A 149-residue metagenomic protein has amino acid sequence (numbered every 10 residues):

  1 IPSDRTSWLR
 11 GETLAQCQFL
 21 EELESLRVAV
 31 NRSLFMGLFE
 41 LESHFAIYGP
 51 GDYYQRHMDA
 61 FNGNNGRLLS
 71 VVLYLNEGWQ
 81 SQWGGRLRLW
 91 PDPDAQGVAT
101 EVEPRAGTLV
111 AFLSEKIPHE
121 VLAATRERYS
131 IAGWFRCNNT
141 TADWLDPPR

Functional and structural regions predicted by a protein language model:
I1-S70, Y74-L109, E115-R149: Fe(II)/2-oxoglutarate oxygenase catalytic core
